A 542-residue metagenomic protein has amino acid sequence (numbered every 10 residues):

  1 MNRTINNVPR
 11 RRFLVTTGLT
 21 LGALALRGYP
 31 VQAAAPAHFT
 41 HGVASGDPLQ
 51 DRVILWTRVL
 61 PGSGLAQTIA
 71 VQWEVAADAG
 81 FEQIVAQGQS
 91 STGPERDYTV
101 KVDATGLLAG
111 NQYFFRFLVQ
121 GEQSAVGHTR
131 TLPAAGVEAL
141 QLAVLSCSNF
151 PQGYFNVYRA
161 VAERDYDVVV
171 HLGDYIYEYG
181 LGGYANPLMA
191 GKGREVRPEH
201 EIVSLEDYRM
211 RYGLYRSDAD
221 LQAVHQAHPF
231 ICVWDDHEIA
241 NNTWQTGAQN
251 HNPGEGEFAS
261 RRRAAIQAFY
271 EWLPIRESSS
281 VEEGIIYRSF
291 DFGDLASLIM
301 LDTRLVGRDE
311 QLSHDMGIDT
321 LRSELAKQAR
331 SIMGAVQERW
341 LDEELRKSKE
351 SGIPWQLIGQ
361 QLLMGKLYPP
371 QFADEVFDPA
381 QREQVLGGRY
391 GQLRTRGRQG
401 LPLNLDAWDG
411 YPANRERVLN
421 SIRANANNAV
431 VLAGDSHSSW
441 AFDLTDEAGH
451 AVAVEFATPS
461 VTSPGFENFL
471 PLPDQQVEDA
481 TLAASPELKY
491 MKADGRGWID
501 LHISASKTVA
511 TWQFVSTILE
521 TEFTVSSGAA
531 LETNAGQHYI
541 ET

Functional and structural regions predicted by a protein language model:
N2-L26, Q32-T542: Metal-dependent phosphoester/phosphodiester hydrolase catalytic core
